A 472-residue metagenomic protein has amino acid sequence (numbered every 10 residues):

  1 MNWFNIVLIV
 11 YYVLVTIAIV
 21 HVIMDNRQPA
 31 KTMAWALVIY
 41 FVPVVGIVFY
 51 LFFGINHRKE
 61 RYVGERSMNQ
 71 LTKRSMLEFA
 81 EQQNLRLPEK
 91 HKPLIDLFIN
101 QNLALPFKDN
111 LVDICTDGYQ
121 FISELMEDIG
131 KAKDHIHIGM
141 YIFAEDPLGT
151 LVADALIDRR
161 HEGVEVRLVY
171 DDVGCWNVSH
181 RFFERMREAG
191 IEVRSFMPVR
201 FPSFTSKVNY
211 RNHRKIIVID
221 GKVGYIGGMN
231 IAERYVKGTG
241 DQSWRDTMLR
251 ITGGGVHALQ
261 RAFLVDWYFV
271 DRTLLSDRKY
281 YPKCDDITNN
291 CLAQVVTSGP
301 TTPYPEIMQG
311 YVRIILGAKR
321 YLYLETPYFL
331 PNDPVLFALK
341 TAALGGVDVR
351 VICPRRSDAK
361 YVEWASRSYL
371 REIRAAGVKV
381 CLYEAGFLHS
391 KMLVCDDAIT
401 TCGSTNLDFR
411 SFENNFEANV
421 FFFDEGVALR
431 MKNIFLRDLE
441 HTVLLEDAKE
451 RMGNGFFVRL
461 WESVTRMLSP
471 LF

Functional and structural regions predicted by a protein language model:
M1-Q309, R313, G317, S357 (+5 more regions): N-terminal localization/anchoring segments of enzymes in phospholipid and broader phosphate metabolism
Y268, R272, R320-Y323, P327 (+2 more regions): Short helix-capping and hinge/turn segments at secondary-structure transitions, especially at repeat and domain
A318-R320, Y328-R350, P354-R355, A359: Helical hairpin unit composed of two closely spaced alpha helices linked by a short loop
D333-L336, E363-A365, V394-C395, E413: Histidine/acidic-residue-rich catalytic or RNA/ligand-binding cores of hydrolases and nuclease-related proteins
V380-E384: Active-site donor-binding acidic/aromatic loop of nucleotide-activated sugar and phosphosugar transferases involved
K391: Catalytic-core elements of nucleic-acid end-processing and repair enzymes
